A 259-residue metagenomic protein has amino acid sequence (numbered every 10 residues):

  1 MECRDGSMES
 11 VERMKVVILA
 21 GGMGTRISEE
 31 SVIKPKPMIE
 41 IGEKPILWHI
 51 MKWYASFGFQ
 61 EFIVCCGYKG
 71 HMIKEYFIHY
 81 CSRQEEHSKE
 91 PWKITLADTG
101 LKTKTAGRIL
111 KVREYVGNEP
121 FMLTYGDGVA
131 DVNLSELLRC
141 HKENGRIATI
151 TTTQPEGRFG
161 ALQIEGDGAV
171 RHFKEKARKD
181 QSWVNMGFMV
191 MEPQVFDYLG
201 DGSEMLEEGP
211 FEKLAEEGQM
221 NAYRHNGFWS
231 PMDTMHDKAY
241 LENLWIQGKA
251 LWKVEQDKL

Functional and structural regions predicted by a protein language model:
E2-I18, R26, E40, K44-Y125 (+2 more regions): Conserved N-terminal catalytic core of the sugar/cofactor nucleotidyltransferase
M23, K34, K69, G128 (+2 more regions): A generic "binding-loop/recognition-motif" signal
E29-V32: Conserved catalytic-core motifs of eukaryotic protein kinase domains, centered on the activation segment
M38, A161-I164, F211, A222: A structural signal for short hydrophobic beta-strand segments in well-ordered beta-sheet cores
L47, I73, V112, D127 (+4 more regions): Residue-level signal for inorganic ion chemistry
P120-M122, V129, L134-K142, T153-G157 (+1 more regions): Catalytic-core segments of class I nucleotidyltransferases/pyrophosphorylases that form NMP-activated intermediates
T149-I164: Short beta-strand-to-loop element that shapes/binds the nucleotide-sugar donor at the catalytic cleft/hinge
